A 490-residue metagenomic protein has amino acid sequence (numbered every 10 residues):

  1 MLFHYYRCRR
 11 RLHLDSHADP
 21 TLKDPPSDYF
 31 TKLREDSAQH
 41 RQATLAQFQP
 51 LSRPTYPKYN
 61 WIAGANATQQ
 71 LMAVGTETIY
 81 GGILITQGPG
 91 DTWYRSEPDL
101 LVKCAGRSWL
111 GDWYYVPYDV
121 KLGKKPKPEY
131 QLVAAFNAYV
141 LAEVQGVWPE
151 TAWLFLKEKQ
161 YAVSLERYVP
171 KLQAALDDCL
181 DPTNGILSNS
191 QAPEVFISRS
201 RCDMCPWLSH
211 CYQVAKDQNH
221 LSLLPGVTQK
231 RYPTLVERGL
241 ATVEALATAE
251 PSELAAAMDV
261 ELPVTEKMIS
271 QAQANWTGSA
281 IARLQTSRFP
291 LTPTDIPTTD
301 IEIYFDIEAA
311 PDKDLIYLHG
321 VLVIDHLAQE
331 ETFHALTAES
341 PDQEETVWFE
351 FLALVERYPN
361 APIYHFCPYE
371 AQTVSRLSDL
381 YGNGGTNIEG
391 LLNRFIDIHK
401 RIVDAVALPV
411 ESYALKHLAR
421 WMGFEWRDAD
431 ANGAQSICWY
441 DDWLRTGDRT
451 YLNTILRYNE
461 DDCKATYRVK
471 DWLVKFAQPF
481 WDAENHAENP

Functional and structural regions predicted by a protein language model:
M1-L110: Metal-dependent nuclease catalytic cores that hydrolyze phosphodiester bonds in DNA/RNA, characterized by
T21, A310-K313, E330, E370-V374 (+5 more regions): Flexible loop/turn segments at secondary-structure boundaries
L45, Q49, A138, S375 (+1 more regions): Short, amphipathic alpha-helical segments that act as regulatory/interfacial helices in nucleotide-processing proteins
N60-A63, A249-P251, M268-I269, D430-D441: Short linear loop/turn motifs
G75-G88, R95-D99, C104-G106, G111-N184 (+1 more regions): Conserved DEDDh/DEDDy metal-dependent 3′-5′ exonuclease domain
L156-Q160, S164-Q218, L418, M422-N489: Acidic, Mg2+-coordinating catalytic module of metal-dependent nucleases/exonucleases that use a two-metal-ion mechanism
L208-P225, Q229-R238, E244-P341: C-terminal extensions
D306-A309, V323-D325, H365-P368, S378 (+4 more regions): Active-site proximal loops enriched in glycine and acidic residues that flank catalytic Cys/His/Asp and coordinate
